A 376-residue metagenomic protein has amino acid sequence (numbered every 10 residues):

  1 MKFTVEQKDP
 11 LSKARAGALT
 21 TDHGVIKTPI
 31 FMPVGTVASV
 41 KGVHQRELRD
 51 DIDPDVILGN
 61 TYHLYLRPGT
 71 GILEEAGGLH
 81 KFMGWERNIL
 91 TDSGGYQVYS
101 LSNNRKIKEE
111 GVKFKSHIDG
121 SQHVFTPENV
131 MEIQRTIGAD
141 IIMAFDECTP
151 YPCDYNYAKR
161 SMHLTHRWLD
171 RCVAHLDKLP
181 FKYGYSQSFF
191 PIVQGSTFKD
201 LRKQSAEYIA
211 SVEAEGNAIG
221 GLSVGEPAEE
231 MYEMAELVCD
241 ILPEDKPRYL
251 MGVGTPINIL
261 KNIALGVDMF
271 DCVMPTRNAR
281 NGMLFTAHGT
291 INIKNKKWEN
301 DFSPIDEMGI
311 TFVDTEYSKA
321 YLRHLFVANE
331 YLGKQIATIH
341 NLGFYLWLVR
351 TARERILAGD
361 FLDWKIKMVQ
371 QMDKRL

Functional and structural regions predicted by a protein language model:
M1-A18, I26-M32, K41-G42, D146-C153 (+1 more regions): C-terminal extensions of enzymes
M1-K182, K296-E299: Non-catalytic, usually N-terminal nucleic-acid engagement modules in DNA/RNA processing proteins
G24, I57, D92, Q134 (+5 more regions): Conserved, mostly hydrophobic/aromatic
T70-A76, A279-I293, L346-V349, A358: C-terminal helical cap(s) of enzyme catalytic domains, especially alpha/beta-barrels
N129, I133-I137, R160, L164-R171 (+5 more regions): A non-catalytic, amphipathic alpha-helix used as a structural packing/dimerization or gating element in enzyme scaffolds
Y151-Y155, K159, G216-S223, Y331-K334: Glycine- and acidic
H175, L179, Q187-I305: Glycine-rich phosphate/ribose-binding loops and adjacent secondary-structure elements that form binding surfaces
H175-Y183, K246, A352-W364: Surface-exposed helix-capping loop/turn segments at secondary-structure junctions
